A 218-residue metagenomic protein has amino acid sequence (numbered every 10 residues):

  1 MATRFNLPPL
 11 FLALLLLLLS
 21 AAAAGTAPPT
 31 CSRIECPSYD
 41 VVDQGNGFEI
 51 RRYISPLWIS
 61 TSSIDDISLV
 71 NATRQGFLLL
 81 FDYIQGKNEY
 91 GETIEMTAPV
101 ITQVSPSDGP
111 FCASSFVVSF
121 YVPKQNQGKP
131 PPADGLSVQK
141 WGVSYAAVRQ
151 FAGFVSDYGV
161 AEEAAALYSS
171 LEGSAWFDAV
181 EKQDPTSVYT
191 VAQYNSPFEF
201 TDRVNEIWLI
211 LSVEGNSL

Functional and structural regions predicted by a protein language model:
A2-L218: A solvent-exposed interaction/effector surface
